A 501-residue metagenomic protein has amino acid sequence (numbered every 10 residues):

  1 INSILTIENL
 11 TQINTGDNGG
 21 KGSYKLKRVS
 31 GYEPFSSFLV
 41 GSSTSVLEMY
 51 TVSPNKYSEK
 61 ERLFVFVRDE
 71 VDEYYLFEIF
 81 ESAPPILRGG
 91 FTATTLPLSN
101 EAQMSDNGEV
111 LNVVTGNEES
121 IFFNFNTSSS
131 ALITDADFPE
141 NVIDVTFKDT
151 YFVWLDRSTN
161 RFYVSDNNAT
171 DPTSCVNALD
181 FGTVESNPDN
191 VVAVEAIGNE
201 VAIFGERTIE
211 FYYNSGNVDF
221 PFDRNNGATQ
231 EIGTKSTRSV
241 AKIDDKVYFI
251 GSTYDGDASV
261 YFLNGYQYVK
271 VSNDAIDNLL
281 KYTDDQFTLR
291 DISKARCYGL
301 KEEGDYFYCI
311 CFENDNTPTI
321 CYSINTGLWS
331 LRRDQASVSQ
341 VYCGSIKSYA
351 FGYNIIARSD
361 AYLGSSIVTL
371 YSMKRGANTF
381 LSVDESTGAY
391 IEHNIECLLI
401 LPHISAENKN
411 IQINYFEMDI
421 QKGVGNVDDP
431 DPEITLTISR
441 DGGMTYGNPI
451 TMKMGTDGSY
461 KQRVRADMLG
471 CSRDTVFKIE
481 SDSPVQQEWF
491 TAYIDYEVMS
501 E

Functional and structural regions predicted by a protein language model:
I1-G89, T95-E109, E231-K246, S252-E501: Beta-sheet repeat architectures centered on beta-propellers
Y32-L47, P85-L98, S128-T150, L155-K294: Beta-propeller and closely related beta-pinwheel folds
R68, G116-N117, R157, E206: Short strand-coil-strand connectors
Q103-I133: Hydrophobic or amphipathic alpha-helical targeting/insertion segments
